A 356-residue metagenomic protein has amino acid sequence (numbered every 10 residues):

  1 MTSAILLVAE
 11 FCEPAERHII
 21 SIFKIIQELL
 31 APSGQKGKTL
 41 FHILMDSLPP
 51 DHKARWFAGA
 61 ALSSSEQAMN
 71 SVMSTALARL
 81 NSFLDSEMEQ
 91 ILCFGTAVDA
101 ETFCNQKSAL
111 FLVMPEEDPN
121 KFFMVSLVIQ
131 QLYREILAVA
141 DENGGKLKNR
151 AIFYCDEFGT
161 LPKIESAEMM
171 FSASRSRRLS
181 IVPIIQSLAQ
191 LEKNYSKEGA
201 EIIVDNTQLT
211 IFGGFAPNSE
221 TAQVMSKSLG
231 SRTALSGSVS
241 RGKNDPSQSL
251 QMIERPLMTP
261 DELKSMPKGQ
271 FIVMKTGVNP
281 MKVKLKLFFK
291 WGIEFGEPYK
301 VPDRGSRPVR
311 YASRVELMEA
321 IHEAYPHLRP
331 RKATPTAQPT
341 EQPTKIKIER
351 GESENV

Functional and structural regions predicted by a protein language model:
M1-L179, N194-Y195, D261-K282, K290-G292 (+1 more regions): P-loop NTPase motor domains
F171-I272: Conserved ATP-driven motor cores of ASCE-family P-loop NTPases powering translocation/secretion/packaging/pilus
K286: Short, surface-exposed polybasic-aromatic patches that bind anionic ligands, especially phosphate groups
